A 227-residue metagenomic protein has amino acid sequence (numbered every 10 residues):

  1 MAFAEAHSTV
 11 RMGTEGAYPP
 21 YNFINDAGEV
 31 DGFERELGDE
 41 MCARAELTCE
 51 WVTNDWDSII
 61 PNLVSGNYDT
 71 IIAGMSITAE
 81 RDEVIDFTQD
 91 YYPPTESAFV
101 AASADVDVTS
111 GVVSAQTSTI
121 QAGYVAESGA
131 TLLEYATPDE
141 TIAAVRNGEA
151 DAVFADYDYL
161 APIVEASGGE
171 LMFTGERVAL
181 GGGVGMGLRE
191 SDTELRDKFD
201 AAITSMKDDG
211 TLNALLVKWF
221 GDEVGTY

Functional and structural regions predicted by a protein language model:
A6-G74: Extracytoplasmic small-molecule ligand-binding "clamshell" domains of the periplasmic binding protein/Venus flytrap
N22-I24, G38-L47, Q116-P138, I142 (+1 more regions): Ligand-binding cleft/hinge of the Venus flytrap
R35, W51-P61, T117-T119, L133-N147 (+2 more regions): Short helix-initiation/N-cap motifs at beta->coil->alpha
R35-R44, S103, S110-V112, Q116-I120 (+1 more regions): Extended ligand-binding regions for polar small-molecule ligands
L47, S76, R81, F87-L133: A conserved helix-loop-strand patch within extracytoplasmic ligand-binding domains of the periplasmic binding
T48, G123-E140, F173, I203-Y227: Ligand-binding clefts/hinges and TM-proximal coupling segments of bilobed small-molecule sensing domains
S58, M75-V84, D151-L180: A ligand-binding cleft/hinge motif common to bilobed small-molecule-binding domains
P93-S97, A161, E165-T204, D222-Y227: Periplasmic-binding protein-like
